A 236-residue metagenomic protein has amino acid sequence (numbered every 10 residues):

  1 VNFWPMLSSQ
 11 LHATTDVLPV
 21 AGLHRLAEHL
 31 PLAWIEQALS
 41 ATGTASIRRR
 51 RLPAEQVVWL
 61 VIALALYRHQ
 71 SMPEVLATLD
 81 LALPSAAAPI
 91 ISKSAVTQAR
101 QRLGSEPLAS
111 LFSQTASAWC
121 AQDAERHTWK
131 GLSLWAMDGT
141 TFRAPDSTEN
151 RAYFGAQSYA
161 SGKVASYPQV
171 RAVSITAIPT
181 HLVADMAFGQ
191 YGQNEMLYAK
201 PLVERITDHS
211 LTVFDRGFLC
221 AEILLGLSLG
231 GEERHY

Functional and structural regions predicted by a protein language model:
V1-Y236: Conserved, well-structured functional cores that handle cations and Mg-NTP chemistry
